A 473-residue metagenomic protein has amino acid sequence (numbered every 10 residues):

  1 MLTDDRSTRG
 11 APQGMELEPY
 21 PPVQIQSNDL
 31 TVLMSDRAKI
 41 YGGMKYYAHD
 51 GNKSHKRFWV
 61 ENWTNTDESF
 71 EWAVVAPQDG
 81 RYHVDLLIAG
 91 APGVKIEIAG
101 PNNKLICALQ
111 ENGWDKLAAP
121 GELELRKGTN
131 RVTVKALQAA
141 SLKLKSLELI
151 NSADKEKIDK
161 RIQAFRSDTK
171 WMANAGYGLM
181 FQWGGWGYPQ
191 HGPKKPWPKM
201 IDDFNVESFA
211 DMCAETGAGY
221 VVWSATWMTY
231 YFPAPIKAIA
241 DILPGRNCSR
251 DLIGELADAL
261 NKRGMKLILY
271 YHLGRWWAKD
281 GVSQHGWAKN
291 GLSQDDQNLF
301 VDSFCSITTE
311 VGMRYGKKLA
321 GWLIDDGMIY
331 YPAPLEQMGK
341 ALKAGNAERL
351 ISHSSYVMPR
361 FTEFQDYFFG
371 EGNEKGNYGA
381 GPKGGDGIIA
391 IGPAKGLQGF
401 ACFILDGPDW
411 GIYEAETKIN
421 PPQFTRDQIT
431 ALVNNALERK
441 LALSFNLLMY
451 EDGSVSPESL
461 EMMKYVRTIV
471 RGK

Functional and structural regions predicted by a protein language model:
L2-K473: Mature catalytic domains of secreted/periplasmic carbohydrate-active enzymes
